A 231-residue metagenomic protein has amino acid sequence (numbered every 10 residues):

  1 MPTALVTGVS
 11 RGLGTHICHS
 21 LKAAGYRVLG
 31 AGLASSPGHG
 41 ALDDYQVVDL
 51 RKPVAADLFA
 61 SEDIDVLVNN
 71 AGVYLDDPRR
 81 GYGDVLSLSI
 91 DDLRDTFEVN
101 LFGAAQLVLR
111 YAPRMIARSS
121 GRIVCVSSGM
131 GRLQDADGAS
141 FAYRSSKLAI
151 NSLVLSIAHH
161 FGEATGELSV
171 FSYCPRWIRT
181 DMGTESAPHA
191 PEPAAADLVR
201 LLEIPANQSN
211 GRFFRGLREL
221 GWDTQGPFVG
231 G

Functional and structural regions predicted by a protein language model:
V6-T7, N69-N70, R122-S128, S169-C174: Structural signature of the Rossmann-like NAD(P)-dependent dehydrogenase/reductase core
S10-H19: N-terminal Rossmann NAD(P)H-binding glycine-rich loop of SDR-like oxidoreductase domains
A24-G38: Conserved glycine-rich Rossmann-like NAD(P)H-binding loop of the short-chain dehydrogenase/reductase
G40-P53: Rossmann-fold cofactor-recognition segment
V73-D77, Y82-F97, R122-E163: Catalytic loop of short-chain dehydrogenase/reductase
L107-Y111, M115, L153-V154: Hydrophobic positions on the long internal alpha-helix of Rossmann-like NAD(P)-dependent oxidoreductase domains
E167-L168, S172-P175, T184-G231: C-terminal helical subdomain
